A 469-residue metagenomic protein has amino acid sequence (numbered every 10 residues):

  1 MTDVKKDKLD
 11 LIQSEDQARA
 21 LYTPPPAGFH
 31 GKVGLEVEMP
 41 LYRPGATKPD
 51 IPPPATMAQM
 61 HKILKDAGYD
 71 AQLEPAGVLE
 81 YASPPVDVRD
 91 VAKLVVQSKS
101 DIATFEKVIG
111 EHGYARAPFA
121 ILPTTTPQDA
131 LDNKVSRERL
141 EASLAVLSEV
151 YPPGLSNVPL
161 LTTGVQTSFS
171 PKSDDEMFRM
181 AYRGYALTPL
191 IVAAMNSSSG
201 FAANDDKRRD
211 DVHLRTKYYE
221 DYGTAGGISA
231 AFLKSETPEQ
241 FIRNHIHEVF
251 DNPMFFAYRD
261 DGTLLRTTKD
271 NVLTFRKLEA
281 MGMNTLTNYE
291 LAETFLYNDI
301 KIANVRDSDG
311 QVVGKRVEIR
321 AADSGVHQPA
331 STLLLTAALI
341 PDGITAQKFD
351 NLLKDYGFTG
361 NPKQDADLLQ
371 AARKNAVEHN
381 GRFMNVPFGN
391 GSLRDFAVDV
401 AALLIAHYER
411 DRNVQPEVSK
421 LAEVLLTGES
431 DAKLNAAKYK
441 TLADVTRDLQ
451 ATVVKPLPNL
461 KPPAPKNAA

Functional and structural regions predicted by a protein language model:
T2-T163, V312-G314, G325-P341, F349-L369 (+6 more regions): Terminal catalytic/cofactor-binding subdomain
L21, G28, M254-F255, T274 (+1 more regions): Intrinsic disorder/low-structure terminal segments
A27, L190-A193, S197-F201, T345-F349 (+1 more regions): Intrinsically disordered or highly flexible coil/loop and linker segments, enriched in small and charged/polar residues
A46, S173-D175, I191, V326 (+1 more regions): Generic hydrophobic alpha-helical segments
A82, Q166-S170, R320: Short glycine-rich or small-residue beta-strand-to-loop segments that form or flank ligand, phosphate, metal/Fe-S
A117, I121-P152, N157-V312: Loop-rich catalytic cores of soluble enzymes, especially ATP-dependent carboxylate-amine ligases and other
R276-L286, K301-T345, N351: Long, repeat-rich segments with strong aromatic
